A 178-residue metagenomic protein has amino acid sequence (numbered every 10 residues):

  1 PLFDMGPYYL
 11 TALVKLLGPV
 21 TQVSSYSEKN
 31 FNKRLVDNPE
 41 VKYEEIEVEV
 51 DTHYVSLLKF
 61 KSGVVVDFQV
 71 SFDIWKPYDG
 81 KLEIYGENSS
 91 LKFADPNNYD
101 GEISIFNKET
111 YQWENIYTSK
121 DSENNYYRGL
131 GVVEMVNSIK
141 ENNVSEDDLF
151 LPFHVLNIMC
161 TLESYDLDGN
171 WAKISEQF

Functional and structural regions predicted by a protein language model:
P1, T118-E123, E141-L149: Active-site rim elements
P1-V65, S71-K76, F150: Rossmann-like dinucleotide-binding domain that binds NAD(P)(H)
D4, Y126-G129, F153: Conserved phosphate-coordination/catalytic loops
Y9-L10, G129-V133, M159: A general structural signal for well-ordered alpha-helical segments in protein cores
L16-V20, E87-L91, L162-Y165: Phosphate/oxyanion-binding loops and surfaces in catalytic or ligand/nucleic-acid-binding neighborhoods
Q22-S25, I105, E176: Hydrophobic/anchoring residues in structured secondary elements
R34, I46-D51, K61-L130: NAD(P)-dinucleotide binding in Rossmann-like oxidoreductases
K61, E134-F178: C-terminal helix-rich "cap/oligomerization" subdomain common to oxidoreductases
